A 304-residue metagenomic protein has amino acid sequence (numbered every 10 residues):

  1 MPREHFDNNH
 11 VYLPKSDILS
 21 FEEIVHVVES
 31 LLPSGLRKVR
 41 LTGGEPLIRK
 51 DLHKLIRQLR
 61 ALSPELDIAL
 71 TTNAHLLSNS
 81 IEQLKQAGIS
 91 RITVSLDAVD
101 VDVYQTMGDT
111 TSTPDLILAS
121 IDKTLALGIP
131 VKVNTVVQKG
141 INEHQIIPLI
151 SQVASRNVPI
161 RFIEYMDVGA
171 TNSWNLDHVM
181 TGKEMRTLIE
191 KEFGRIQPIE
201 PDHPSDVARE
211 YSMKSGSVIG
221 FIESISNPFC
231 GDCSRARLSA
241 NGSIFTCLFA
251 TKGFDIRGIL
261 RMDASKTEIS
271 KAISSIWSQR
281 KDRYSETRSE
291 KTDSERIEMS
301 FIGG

Functional and structural regions predicted by a protein language model:
M1, I81, G108, L248 (+1 more regions): Short, flexible helix/strand-to-coil boundary loops that buttress conserved ligand/catalytic motifs in alpha/beta
M1-H5, L96-A98, E164, L248: Short, small-residue-rich loop/turn micro-motifs
M1-L19: Canonical Radical SAM [4Fe-4S] cluster-binding loop centered on the CxxxCxxC motif and its immediate flanking residues
F6-V11, L76, T106, P159 (+1 more regions): Short N-terminal helix-initiation segments at or just after the protein's N-terminus
F6-Y12, V99-V101, D167-A170: A short, flexible beta-alpha/helix-coil linker loop
I18-L41, R49-I163: Radical SAM/AdoMet-radical enzyme domain recognition
E45: Conserved G/P- and acidic residue-centered "switch" motifs that form tight phosphate/ATP-binding loops in soluble
A154-S155, Y165-G304: Auxiliary Fe-S-binding modules of radical SAM enzymes
